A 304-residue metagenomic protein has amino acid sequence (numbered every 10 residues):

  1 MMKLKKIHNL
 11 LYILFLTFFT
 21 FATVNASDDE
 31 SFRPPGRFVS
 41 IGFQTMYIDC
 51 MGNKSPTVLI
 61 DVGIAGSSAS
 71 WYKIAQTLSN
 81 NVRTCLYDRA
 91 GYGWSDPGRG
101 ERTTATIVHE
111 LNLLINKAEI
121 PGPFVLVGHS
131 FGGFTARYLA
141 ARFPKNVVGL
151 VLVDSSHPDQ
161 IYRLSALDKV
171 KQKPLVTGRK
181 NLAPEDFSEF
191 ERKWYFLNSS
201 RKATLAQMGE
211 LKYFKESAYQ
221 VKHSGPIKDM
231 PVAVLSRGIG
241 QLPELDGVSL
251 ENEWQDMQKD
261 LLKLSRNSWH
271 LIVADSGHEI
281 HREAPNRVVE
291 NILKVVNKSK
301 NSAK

Functional and structural regions predicted by a protein language model:
Y12-T20: Bacterial N-terminal signal peptides
S40-W94: Conserved HGGG/HGGXW glycine-rich cap/lid loop of the alpha/beta-hydrolase fold
D49, L86-V127: Active-site loop/oxyanion-hole signature of alpha/beta-hydrolase fold enzymes
I60-V62, Y87-R89, V153, S236 (+1 more regions): Alpha/beta-hydrolase
P121-L164: Conserved hydrolase catalytic core segment
V151-K180, F190-K193: Flexible "cap/lid" loop of the alpha/beta hydrolase fold
D186-I272: Conserved serine/cysteine hydrolase catalytic core
R266-K304: Catalytic active-site module of serine/aspartate enzymes centered on a nucleophile-bearing elbow/loop
